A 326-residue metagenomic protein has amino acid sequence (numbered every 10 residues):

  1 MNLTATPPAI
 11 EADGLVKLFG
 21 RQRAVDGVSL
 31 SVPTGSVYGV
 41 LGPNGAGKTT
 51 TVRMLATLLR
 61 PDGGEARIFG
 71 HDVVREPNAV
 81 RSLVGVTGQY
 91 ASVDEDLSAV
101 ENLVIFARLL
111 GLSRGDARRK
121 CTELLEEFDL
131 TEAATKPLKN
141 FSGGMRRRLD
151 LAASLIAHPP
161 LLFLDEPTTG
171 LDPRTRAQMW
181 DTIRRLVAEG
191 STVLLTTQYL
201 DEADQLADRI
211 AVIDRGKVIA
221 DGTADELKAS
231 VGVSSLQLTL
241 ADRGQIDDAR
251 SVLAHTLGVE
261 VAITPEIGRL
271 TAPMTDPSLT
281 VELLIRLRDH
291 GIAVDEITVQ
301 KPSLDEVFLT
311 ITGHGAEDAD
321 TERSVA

Functional and structural regions predicted by a protein language model:
M1-V16, H314-A326: ABC-family P-loop ATPase nucleotide-binding domain
P7-A12, K17-D214, I219-A220: ABC transporter nucleotide-binding domains
K17, L30, L238-L240, A272 (+1 more regions): Preference for bulky hydrophobic residues occupying beta-strand positions in well-ordered beta-sheet regions
E65, P137, S235-Q237, A293-T298: Residues at or immediately flanking beta-strands
H71-V74, V218, R243, M274-P277 (+1 more regions): Short, surface-exposed acidic/glycine-rich loop or hinge patches that mediate macromolecular interfaces
D181-M274: ABC transporter nucleotide-binding domain
H255, V259-A326: Non-catalytic connector elements of ABC transporters
